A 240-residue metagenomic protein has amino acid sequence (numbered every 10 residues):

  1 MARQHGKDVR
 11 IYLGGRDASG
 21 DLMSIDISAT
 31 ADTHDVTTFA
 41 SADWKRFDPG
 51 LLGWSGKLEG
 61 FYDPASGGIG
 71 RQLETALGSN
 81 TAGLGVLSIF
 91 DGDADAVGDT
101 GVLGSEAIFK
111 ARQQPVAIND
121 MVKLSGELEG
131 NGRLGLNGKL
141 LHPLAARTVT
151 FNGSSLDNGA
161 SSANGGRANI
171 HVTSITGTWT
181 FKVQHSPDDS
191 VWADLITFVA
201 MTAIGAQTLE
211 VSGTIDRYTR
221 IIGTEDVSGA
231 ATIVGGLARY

Functional and structural regions predicted by a protein language model:
M1-P64, D99-E129, G135-G138, A145-S161: Solvent-exposed edge beta-strands and adjacent loop segments that serve as assembly or binding interfaces
P64-G67, V172-W179, D226-A231: Extended, low-complexity, turn-rich repeat/linker tracts enriched in Gly/Pro/Ser/Thr and Asp/Glu that occur
G67-K110: Short, acidic/charged, Gly/Pro-enriched secondary-structure junctions
M121, N164-I170, G213-A230: Noncatalytic modules at the cell exterior or secretory-pathway interfaces, chiefly beta-strand-rich lectin/adhesion
L124, N137-K139, V227-Y240: Edge beta-strands of jelly-roll/beta-sandwich modules across compartments, strongly enriched in secreted/luminal
G153-G165, S174, E210-I215: Extracellular and analogous surface-interaction loops
T180-Q184: Beta-strand signatures of extracellular beta-sandwich domains
D194-A203: Solvent-exposed serine/threonine-rich low-complexity stretches and specific carbohydrate-binding patches
